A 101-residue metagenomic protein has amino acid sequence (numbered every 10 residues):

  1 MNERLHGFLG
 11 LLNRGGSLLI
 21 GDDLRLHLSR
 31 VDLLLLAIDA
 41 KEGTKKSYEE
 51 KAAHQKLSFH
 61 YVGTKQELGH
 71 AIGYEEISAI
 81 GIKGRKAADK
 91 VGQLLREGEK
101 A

Functional and structural regions predicted by a protein language model:
N2-L36: N-terminal first-folded block
R4, G43, G63, K86: Charged, alpha-helix-enriched surfaces in structured cytosolic catalytic cores of large nucleotide-utilizing machines
G10-N13, D39, R96-E99: Signal for well-folded cores of large energy- and translation-related assemblies
D23, D39, T64-E67, R85: Short, ordered loop/turn segments at secondary-structure junctions
L26-E49, L57-S58: N-terminal positively charged helical leader segments and presequences
K51-I80: Mid-chain, well-packed structural core segment of small domains
G69-A101: C-terminal structural segments of small proteins and small subunits
